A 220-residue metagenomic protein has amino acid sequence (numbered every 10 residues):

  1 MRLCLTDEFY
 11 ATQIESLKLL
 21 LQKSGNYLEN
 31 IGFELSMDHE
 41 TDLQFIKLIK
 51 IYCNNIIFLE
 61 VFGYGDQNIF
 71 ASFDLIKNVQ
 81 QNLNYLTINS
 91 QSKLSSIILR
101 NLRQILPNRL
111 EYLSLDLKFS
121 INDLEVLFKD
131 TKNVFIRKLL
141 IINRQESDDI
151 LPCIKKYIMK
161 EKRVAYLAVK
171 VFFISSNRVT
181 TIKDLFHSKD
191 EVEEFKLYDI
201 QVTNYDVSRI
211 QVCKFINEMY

Functional and structural regions predicted by a protein language model:
M1-Y220: The conserved beta-strand core of Leucine-Rich Repeat
